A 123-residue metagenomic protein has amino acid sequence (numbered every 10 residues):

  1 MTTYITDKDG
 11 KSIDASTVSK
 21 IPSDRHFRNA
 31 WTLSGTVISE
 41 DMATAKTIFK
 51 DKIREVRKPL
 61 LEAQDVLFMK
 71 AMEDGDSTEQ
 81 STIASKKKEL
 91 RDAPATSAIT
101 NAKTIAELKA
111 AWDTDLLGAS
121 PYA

Functional and structural regions predicted by a protein language model:
M1-A123: A preference for well-ordered globular domain cores that mediate specific macromolecular interactions or catalysis
